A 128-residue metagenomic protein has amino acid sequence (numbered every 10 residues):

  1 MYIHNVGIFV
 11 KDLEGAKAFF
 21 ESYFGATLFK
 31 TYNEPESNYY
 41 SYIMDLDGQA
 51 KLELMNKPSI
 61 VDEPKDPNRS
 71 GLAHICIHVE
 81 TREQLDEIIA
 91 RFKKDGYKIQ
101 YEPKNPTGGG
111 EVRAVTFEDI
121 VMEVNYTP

Functional and structural regions predicted by a protein language model:
M1-K17, L72-I77: N-terminal beta-strand motif that seeds the catalytic metal site of vicinal oxygen chelate
F9-K51: Core segments of cupin and vicinal oxygen chelate
G15-A18, S22, E83-K94: Replace "anionic and nucleotidyl ligands
F29-K30, L54, S59-P64: A short, acidic/glycine-rich surface segment
D45, I89-P128: Vicinal oxygen chelate
L52-M55, E123-N125: Conserved beta-strand in the GNAT
N68, A73-I89: Mid-chain, well-packed structural core segment of small domains
